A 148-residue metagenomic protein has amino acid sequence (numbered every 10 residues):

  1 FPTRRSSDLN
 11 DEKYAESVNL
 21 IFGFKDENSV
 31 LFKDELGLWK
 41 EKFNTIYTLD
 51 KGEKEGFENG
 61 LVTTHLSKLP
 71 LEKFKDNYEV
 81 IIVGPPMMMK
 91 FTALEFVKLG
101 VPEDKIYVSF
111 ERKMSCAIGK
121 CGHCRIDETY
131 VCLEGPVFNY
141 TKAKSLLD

Functional and structural regions predicted by a protein language model:
R4, M87, E111-P136: Local cysteine-cluster metal-coordination motifs and their immediate loop/turn environment, predominantly Fe-S cluster
R4-M114: FNR/FR-type flavoprotein reductase catalytic core
V30, I118, K142: Short acidic, gly/pro-rich beta-turn/loop elements at beta-sheet edges and active-site/ligand-binding grooves
D34, G122, L133-E134, F138 (+1 more regions): Short Fe-S-cluster ligation motifs
G37-W39, E111, S115, R125 (+2 more regions): A sequence-level detector of short, solvent-exposed, charge-rich linear segments
E58, I106, E128, L133-E134 (+1 more regions): Glycine-rich, flexible loop/turn motifs
G60-H65, P86-F91, K120-E128, S145-D148: Noncatalytic linker/hinge segments flanking ATPase motor cores
